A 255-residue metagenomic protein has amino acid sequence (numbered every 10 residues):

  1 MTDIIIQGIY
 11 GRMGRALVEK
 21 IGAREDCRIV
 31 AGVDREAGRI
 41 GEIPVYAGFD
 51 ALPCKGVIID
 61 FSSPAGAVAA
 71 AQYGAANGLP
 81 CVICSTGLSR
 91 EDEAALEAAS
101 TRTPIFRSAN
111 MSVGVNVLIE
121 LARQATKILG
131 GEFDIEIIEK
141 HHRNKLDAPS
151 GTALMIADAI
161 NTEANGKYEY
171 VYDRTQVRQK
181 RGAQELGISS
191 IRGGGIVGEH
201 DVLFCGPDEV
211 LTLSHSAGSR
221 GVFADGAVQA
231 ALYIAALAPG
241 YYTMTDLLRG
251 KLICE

Functional and structural regions predicted by a protein language model:
D3-L52, G131-E255: C-terminal substrate-binding/catalytic lobe of Rossmann-fold NAD(P)-dependent oxidoreductases
R12-L17, G66-A69, V115-L118: Short glycine/serine/threonine-rich phosphate/pyrophosphate-binding segments that cradle anionic phosphate groups
V45-F49, A98-T103, A122-A125, A153-I156: Short, hinge-like loop/turn segments at secondary-structure boundaries
A51-A69, A75, L79-C84: Rossmann-like NAD(P)-binding element
P64-A65, G87-L88, N110-M111, G193: Short glycine-rich anion-binding loops that position phosphate/pyrophosphate groups of nucleotides and phosphorylated
A71-Q72, A76, S85-F106, N116 (+1 more regions): Rossmann-fold NAD(P)-binding glycine/threonine-rich loop
P80, A95-S112, G130-I135: Rossmann-fold dehydrogenase core element
